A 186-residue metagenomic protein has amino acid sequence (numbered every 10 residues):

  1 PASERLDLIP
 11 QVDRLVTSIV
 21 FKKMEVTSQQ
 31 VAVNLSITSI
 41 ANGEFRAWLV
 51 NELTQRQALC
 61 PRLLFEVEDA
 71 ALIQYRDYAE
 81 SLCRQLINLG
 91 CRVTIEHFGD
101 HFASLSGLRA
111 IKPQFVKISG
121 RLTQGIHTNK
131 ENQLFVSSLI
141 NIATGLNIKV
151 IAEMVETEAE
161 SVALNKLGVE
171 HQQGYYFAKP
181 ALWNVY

Functional and structural regions predicted by a protein language model:
P1-A2, A110: PAS-family sensory domains
A2-I9, R46, W183-Y186: C-di-GMP signaling machinery
L6, P10, N129-N132: Flexible, glycine- and charge-enriched loops at secondary-structure boundaries
L8-Y78, M154: Catalytic core of bacterial c-di-GMP phosphodiesterases, primarily the EAL and HD-GYP domains, capturing alpha-helical
S36-A41, R62, E66-Y75, L89-Y186: EAL-family c-di-GMP phosphodiesterase catalytic domain
A47-N51, Y78-L82, K130-S138: Charged helix-capping and loop-helix junction motifs
E80, R84-I87, T94: Signal-transmission coiled-coil "S-helix" linker that connects upstream sensory/regulatory modules
